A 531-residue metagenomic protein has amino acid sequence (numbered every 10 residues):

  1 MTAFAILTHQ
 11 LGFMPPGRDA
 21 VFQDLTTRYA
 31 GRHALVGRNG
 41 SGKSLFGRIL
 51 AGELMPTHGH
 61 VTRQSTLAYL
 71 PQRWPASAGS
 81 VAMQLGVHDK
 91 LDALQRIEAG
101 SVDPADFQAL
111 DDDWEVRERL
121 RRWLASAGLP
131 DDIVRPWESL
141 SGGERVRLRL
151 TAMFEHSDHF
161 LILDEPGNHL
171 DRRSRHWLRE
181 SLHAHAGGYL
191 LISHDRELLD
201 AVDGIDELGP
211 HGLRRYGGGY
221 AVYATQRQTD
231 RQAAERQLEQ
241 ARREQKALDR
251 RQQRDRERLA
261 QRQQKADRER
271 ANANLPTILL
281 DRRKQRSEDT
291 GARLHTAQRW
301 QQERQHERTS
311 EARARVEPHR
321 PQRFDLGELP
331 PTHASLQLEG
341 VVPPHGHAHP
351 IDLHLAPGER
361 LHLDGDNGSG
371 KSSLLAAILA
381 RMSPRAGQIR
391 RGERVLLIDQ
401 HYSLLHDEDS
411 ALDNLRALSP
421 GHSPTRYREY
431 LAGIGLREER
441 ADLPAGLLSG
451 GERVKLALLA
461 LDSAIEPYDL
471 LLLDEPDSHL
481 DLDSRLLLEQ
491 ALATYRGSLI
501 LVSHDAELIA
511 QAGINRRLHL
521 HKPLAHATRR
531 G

Functional and structural regions predicted by a protein language model:
T2-M14, K90-V146, Q226-H345: Coupling and communication elements adjacent to P-loop NTPase active sites across diverse families
T27-Y29, H345, I351-P357, L363: Conserved hydrophobic segment flanking the Walker A/P-loop of ABC-type ATPase nucleotide-binding domains
R32-A34, R38, S44-F107, H194 (+4 more regions): ABC ATPase nucleotide-binding domain signature region
A76-G142, D399-D469, E475-S478: ABC-family P-loop ATPase nucleotide-binding domains
A78-Q84, L208-R236, R243, L518-G531: Conserved beta-strand-loop-alpha-helix hinge in the C-terminal portion of ABC ATPase nucleotide-binding domains
L150, L458, L488: Hydrophobic anchor residue at the start of the ABC signature
L161-E165, L170, I398, D469-E475 (+1 more regions): Catalytic Walker B motif of ABC-type/P-loop ATPase nucleotide-binding domains
N168-E180, S478-Q490: Conserved D-loop/post-Walker B switch-helix segment of ABC ATPase nucleotide-binding domains
